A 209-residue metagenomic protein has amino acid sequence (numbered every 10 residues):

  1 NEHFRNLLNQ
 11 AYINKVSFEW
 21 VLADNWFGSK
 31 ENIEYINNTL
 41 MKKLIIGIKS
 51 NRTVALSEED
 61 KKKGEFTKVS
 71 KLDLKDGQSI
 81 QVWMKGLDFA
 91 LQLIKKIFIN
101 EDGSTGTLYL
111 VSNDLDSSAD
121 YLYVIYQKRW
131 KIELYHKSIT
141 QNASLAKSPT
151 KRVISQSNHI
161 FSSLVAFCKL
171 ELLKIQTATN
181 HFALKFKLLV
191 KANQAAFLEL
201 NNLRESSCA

Functional and structural regions predicted by a protein language model:
N1-A209: Single, function-defining residue in the core of a domain
